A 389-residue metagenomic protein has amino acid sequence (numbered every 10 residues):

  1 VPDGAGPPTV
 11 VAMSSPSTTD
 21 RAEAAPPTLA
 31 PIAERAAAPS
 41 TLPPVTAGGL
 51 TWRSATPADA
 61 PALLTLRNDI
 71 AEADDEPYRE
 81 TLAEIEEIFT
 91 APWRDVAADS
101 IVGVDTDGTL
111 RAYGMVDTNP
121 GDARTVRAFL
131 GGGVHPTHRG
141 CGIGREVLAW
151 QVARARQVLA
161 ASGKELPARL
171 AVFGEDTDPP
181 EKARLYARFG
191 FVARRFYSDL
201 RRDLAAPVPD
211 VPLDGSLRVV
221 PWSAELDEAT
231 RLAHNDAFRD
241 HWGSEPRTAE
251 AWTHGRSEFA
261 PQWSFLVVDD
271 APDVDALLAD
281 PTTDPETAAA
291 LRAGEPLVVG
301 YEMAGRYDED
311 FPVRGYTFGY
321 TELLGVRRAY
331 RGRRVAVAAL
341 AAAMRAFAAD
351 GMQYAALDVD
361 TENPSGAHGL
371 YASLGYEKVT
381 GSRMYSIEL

Functional and structural regions predicted by a protein language model:
V1-P44, T118-G215, R383-I387: Acyl-donor-binding surface of acyltransferase catalytic domains
V11-F89, V211-E245, L277-L278, A293 (+1 more regions): Short amphipathic alpha-helix that is part of the acyltransferase structural core
R67-L159, A171, E175, D270 (+2 more regions): Conserved donor-binding loop and adjoining core beta-sheet/short helix segment in diverse acyl/aminoacyl transferases
T81, A206-G319: Flexible, substrate/cofactor-facing loop regions flanked by secondary structure within enzyme catalytic domains
L130, L170-F173, T321, A355-V359: Conserved hydrophobic beta-strand within the GNAT/NAT acetyltransferase core sheet that lines the active-site cleft
G140-Q157, L323-V326, G332-A349, Y354 (+1 more regions): Conserved acetyl-CoA-binding loop-helix of GNAT-fold acetyltransferases
K182-Y186, A367, Y371, Y376: Conserved active-site tyrosine of GNAT-family acetyltransferases
L340, N363-A367, Y385-L389: Short glycine/proline-centered loop/turn elements that form peptide/ligand docking sites
